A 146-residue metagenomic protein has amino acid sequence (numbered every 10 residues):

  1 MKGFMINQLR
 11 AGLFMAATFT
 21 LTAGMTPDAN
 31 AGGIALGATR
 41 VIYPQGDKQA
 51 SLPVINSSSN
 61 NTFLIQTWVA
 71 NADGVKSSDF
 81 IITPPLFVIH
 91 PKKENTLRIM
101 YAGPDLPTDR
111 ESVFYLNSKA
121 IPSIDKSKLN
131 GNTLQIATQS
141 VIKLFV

Functional and structural regions predicted by a protein language model:
K2-A16: Bacterial N-terminal signal peptides that target proteins for export
F19-D28: C-terminal segment of classical bacterial N-terminal signal peptides
N30-P53: Beta-sheet-dominated interaction scaffolds and their linkers
V54-S58: Asparagine-centered strand-capping/turn motif at beta-strand->loop junctions
N60-I65, D109: Short acidic/proline- and small/hydrophobic-mixed sequence motifs that coincide with surface turns and coil-to-beta
L64-Q66, A70-P85: Short beta-strand and strand-turn-strand segments in soluble, beta-rich domains
S78-L106: Intrinsically disordered, low-complexity Pro/Gly/Ser/Thr-rich segments with frequent PxxP/GP/PP motifs and embedded
P104-V146: Terminal connector regions
